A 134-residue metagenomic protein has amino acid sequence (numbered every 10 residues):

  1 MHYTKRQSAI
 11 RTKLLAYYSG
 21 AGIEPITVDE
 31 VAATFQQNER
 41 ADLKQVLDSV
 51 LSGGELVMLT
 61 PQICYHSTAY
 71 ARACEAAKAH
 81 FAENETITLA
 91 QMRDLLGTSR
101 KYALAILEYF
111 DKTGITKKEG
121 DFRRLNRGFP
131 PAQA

Functional and structural regions predicted by a protein language model:
M1-A134: C-terminal non-catalytic scaffold/interaction domains in large multidomain proteins
